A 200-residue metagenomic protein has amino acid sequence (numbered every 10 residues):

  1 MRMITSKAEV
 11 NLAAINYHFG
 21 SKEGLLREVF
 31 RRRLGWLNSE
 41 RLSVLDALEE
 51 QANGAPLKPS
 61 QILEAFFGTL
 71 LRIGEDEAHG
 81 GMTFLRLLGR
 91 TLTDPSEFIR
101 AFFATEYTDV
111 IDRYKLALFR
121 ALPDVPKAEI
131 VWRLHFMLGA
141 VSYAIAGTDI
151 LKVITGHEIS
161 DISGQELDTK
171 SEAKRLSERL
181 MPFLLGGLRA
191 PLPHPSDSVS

Functional and structural regions predicted by a protein language model:
M1-R32, W36: Helix-turn-helix
G20-G24, E28, E75, H79 (+1 more regions): Residues in soluble alpha-helical coiled-coils and helical-bundle/repeat scaffolds
W36-E40, V44, T91, P95 (+1 more regions): A short secondary-structure junction motif
E40, F84-L87, D109-Y114: Amphipathic, well-ordered alpha-helical segments in soluble domains
S43-M82, L134: Hydrophobic alpha-helical connector segments
Q61, A78-T105, D149-V153: Amphipathic alpha-helical segments used for helix-helix packing
Q61, R72, D76, T105-S200: C-terminal peripheral helix-coil segments that are non-catalytic and often amphipathic
F66, L70, L85-L92, M137 (+2 more regions): Short alpha-helical scaffolding segments that buttress acidic/His motifs in well-ordered protein cores
